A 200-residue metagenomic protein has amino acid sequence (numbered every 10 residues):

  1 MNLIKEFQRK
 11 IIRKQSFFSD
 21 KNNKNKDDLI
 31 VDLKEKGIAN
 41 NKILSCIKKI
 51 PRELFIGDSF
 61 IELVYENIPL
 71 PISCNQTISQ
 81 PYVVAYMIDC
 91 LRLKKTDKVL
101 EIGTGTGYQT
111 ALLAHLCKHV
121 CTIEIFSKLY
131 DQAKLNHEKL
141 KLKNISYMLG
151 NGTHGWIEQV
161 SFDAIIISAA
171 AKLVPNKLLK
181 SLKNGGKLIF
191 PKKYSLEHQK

Functional and structural regions predicted by a protein language model:
N2-L100, Y108, L112, L116 (+1 more regions): Class I SAM-dependent transferase core
R92-Q199: Conserved nucleotide-cofactor-binding alpha/beta core module
